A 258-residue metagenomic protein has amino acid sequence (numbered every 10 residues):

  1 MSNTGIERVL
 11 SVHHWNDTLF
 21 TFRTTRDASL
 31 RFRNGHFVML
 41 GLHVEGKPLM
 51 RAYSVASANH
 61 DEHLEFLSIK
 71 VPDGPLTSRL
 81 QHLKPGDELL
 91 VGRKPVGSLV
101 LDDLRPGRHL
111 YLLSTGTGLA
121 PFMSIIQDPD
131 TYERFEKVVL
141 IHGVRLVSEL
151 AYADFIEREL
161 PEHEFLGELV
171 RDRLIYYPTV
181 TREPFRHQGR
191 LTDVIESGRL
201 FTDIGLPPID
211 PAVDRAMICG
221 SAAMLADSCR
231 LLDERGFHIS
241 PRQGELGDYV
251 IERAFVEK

Functional and structural regions predicted by a protein language model:
S2-D87: Ferredoxin-reductase
S2-N3, I141, S148-K258: Reductase modules of NAD(P)H-dependent flavoproteins
G46-Y53, V96-L104: Short, Lys/Arg- and Gly-enriched loop/turn segments at beta-strand edges
L104-H109, P211-A212: Short helix-loop-beta connector
G107, Y132-V138: Conserved S-adenosyl-L-methionine
L110-L113, M217: Conserved beta-strand elements of the Class I
T115-P121: Ser/Thr-glycine-rich phosphate-binding loops at phosphate-binding pockets of nucleotides, nucleotide cofactors
P121-E133: Histidine-anchored nucleotide/phosphate-binding helix
